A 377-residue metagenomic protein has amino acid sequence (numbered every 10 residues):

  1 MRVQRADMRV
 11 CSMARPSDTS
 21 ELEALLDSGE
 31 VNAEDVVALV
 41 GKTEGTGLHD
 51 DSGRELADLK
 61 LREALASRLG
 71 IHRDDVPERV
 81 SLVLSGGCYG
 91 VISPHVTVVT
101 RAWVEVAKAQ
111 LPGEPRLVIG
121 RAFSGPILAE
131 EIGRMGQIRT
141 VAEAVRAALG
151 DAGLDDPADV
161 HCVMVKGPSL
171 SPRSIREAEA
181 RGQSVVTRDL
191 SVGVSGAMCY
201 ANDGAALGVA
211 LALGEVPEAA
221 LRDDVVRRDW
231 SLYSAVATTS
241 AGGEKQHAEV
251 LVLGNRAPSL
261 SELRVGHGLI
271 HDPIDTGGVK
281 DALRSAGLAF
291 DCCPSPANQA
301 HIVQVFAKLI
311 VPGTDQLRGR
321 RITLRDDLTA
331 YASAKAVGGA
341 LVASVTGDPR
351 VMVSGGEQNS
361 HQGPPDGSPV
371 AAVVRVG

Functional and structural regions predicted by a protein language model:
M1-G377: Terminal domain-initiation and capping elements
